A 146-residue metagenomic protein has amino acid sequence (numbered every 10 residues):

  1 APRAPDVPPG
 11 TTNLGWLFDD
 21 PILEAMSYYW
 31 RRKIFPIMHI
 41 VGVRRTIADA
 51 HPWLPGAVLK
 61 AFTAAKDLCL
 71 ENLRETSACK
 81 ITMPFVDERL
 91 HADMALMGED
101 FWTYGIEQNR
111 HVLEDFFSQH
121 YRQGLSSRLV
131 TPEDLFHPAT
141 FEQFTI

Functional and structural regions predicted by a protein language model:
A1-R74: Pocket-lining segment of extracytoplasmic ligand-binding domains
L14, R32, R44-R45, M94 (+4 more regions): Generic secondary-structure boundary/loop-capping signal
W16-F18, I22-M26, K33, E88-H91 (+3 more regions): Amphipathic, alpha-helical segments enriched in basic
F18, F35, F62, F85 (+4 more regions): Phenylalanine-focused residue identity feature
G42, I47-R122: Secondary-structure end/capping motifs
G105-I146: Long, low-complexity C-terminal extensions of enzymes
